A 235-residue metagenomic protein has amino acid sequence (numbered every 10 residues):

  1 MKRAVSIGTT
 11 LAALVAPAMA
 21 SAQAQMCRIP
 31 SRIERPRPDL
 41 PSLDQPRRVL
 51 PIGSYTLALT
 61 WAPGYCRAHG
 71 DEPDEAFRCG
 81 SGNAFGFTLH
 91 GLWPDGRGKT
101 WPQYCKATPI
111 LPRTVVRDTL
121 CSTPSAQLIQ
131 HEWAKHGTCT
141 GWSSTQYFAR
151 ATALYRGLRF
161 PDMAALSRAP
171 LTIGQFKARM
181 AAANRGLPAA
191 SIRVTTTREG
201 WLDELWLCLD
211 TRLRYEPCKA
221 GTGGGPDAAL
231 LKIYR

Functional and structural regions predicted by a protein language model:
M1-T9: Bacterial N-terminal signal peptides that target proteins for export
T9-V15: Hydrophobic helical h-region of N-terminal Sec-dependent signal peptides in bacterial secretory/periplasmic proteins
P17-M19: N-terminal signal peptide c-region/cleavage motif recognized by signal peptidases
Q23-P38, R113, D118-R235: C-terminal, well-folded lobe of enzymatic/effector domains
P41-S125: Betabetaalpha-Me/HNH-type nuclease active-site subdomain
